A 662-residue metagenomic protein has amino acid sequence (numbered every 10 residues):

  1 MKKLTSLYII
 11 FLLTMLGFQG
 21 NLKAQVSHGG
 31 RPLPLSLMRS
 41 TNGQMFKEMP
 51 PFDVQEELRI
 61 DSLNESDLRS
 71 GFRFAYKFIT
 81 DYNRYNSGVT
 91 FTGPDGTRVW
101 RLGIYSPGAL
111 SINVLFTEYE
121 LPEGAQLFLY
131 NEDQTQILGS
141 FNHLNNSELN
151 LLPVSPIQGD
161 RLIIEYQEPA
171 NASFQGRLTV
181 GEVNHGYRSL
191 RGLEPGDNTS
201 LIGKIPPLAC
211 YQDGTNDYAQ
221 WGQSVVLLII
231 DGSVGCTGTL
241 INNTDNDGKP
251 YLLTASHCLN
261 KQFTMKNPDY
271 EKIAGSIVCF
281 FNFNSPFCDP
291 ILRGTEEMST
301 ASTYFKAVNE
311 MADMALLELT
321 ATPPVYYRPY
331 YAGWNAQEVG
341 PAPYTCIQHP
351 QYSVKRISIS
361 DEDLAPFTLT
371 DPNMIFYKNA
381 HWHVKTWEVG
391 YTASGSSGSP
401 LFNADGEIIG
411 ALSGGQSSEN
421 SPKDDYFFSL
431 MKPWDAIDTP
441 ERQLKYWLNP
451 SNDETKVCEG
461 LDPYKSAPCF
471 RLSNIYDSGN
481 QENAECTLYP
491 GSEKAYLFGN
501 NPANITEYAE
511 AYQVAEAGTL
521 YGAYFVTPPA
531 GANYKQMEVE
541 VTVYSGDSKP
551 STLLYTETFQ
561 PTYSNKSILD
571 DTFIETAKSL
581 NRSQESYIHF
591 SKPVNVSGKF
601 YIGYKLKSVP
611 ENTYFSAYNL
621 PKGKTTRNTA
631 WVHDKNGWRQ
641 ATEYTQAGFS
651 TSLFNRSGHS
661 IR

Functional and structural regions predicted by a protein language model:
M1-G29: Bacterial Sec-dependent N-terminal signal peptides
Q25-V99, E148-S155, D160-N242, Y464-P502 (+1 more regions): Protease-domain processing segments flanking chymotrypsin-fold serine proteases, especially trypsin-like
L121-T135, E538-G546: Short, surface-exposed beta-strand/strand-loop-strand elements in extracellular ectodomains
I157-A380, V384-K385: Serine endopeptidase catalytic core focused on the charge-relay Asp
T239-P250, G390-L412: Catalytic nucleophile loop of clan PA
D269-E271, D289-S299, A307-V308, F402-F470: C-terminal subregion of chymotrypsin/trypsin-like serine protease catalytic domains
V389-T392, G398, N533-R627: Aromatic- and Gly/Pro-enriched, solvent-exposed loop/edge beta-strand patches characteristic of beta-rich domains
Y464-S548, K599, K605-R662: Beta-sheet-rich sandwich/jelly-roll-like modules and their strand-loop junctions
